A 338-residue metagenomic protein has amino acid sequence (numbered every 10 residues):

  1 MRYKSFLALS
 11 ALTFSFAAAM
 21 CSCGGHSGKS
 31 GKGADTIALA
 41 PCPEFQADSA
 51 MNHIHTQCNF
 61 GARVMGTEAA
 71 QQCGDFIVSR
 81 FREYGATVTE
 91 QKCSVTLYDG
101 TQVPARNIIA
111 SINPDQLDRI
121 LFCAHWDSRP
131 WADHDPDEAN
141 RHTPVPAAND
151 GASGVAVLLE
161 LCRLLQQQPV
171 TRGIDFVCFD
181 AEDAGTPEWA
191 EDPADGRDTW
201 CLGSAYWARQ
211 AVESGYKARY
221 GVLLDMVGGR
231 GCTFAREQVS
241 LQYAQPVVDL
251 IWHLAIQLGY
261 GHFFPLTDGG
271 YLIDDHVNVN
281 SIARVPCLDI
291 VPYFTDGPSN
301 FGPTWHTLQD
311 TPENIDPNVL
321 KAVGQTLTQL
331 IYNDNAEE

Functional and structural regions predicted by a protein language model:
M1-A11: Bacterial N-terminal signal peptides that target proteins for export
A18-S22: C-terminal motif of bacterial Sec signal peptides marking the signal peptidase cleavage site
G25-G74, Y84, P298-N314: N-terminal capping segment at the start of a domain
T36-E44, N59-E68, V95-Y98, N140-A152 (+5 more regions): Second-shell loop/turn segments in exported
N52-D115: A non-catalytic alpha/beta surface segment that caps or lines the substrate-entry region of metallo-dependent hydrolase
R63-M65, S94-L97, P114-Q116, W126-P130 (+4 more regions): Solvent-exposed loop/turn segments at secondary-structure junctions within structured extracellular/periplasmic domains
S94, Q102, Y220, V227-E338: Active-site-adjacent substrate-binding region of metalloamidase/peptidase-like peptide-processing proteins
H142-P246, D275: Acidic/histidine-rich catalytic neighborhood of metal-dependent amide-processing enzymes
